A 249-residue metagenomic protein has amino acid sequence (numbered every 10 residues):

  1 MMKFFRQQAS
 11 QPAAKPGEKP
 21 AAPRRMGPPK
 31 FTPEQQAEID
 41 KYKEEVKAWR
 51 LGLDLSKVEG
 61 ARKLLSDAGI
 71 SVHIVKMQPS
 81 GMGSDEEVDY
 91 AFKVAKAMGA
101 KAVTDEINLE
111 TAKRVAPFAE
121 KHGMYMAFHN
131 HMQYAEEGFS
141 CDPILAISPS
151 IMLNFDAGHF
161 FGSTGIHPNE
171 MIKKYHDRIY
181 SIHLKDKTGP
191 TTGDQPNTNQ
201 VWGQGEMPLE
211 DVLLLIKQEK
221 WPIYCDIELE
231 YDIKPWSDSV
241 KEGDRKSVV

Functional and structural regions predicted by a protein language model:
M1: Mature N-terminal segment immediately following signal peptide/propeptide cleavage in secreted/periplasmic
R6-A22, P29-F31, E38, E44 (+2 more regions): Histidine-acidic metal/acid-base catalytic patches
A22, T32, Q36-E38, K43 (+3 more regions): Active-site acidic/histidine proton-transfer and metal-coordination neighborhood in alpha/beta enzyme cores
L51-L55, E59, D85-D89, L109 (+3 more regions): Non-membrane alpha-helical structural segments and their capping/turn regions in soluble enzymes
